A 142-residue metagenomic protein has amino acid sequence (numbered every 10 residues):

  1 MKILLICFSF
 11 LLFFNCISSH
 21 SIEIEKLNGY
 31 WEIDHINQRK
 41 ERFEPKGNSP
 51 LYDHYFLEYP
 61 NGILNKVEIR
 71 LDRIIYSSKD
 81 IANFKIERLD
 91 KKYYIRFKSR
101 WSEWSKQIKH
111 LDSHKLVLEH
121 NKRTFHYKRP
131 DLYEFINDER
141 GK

Functional and structural regions predicted by a protein language model:
I3-F13: Sec-dependent N-terminal signal peptides
I17-E32: N-terminal helix-cap/turn-to-beta initiation motif at the start of protein domains
K26-L27, D53-I63, R88-K92, K109-K115 (+1 more regions): Short, solvent-exposed coil/turn segments at beta-strand boundaries
Q38-F43: Short, solvent-exposed loop/turn elements at domain surfaces
E44-D90: N-terminal glycine/threonine-rich, aromatic-flanked beta-hairpin/loop signature
R70-R73, W101-W104, R123-H126, Y133-E134: Short, surface-exposed beta-strand-loop junctions and turns on beta-sheet-rich folds
D80, V117-K142: Edge beta-strand at a domain terminus
Y94-S99, L118-E119: Short beta-strand segments that buttress and anchor functional surface loops
